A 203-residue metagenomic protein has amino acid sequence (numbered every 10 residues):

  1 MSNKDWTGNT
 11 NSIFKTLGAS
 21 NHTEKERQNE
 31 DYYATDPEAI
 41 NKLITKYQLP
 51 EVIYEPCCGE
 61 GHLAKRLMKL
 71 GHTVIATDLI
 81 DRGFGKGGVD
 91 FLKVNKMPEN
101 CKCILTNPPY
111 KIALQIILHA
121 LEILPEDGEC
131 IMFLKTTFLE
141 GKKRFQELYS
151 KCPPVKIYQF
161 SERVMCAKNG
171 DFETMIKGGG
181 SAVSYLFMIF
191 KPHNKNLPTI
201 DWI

Functional and structural regions predicted by a protein language model:
M1-I203: Class I S-adenosyl-L-methionine-dependent methyltransferase catalytic core
